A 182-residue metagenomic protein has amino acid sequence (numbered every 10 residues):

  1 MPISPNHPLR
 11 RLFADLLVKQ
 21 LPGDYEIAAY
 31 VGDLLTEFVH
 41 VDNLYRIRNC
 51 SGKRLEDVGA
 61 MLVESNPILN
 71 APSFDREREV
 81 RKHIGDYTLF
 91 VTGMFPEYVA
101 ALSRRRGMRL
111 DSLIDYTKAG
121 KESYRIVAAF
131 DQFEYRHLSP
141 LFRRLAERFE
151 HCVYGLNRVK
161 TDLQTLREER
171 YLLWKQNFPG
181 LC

Functional and structural regions predicted by a protein language model:
M1-K160: Long, non-catalytic protein-protein interaction scaffolds
N157, T161-L172: Intrinsic, low-complexity terminal and presequence regions
Q176-C182: Helix-rich, well-folded core regions that mediate interactions or catalysis
